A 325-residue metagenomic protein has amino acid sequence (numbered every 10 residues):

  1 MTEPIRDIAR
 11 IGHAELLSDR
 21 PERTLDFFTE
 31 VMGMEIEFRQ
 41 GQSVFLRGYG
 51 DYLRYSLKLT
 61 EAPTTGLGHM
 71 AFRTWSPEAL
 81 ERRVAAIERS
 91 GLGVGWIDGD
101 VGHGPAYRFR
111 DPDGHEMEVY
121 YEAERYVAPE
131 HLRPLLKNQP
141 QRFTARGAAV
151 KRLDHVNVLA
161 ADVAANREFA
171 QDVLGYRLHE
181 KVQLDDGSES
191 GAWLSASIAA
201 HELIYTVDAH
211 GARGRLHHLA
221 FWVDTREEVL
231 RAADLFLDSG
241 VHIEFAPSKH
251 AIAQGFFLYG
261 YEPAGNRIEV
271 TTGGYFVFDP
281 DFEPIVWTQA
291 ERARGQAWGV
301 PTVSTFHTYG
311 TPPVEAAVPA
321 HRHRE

Functional and structural regions predicted by a protein language model:
T2-P4, A85-A149, A192-W193, G240-E325: Vicinal oxygen chelate
R6, E15-L53, V158-H201: Core segments of cupin and vicinal oxygen chelate
R10-D19, A62-A86, P105-R110, H115 (+3 more regions): Vicinal oxygen chelate
T24, F28-T29, I87, G114 (+4 more regions): Conserved active-site tyrosine of GNAT-family acetyltransferases
F27, M34-E37, R47-Y49, S56-A62 (+9 more regions): A structural feature that tracks compact, well-ordered secondary-structure segments with a strong bias toward
Q40-H103: Ordered, small/hydrophobic-rich secondary-structure cores
A123, N138-L159, V163-Q171: Non-heme Fe(II) oxygenase catalytic core, chiefly the N-lobe of the double-stranded beta-helix
Q183-A251: A compositional/structural signature marking long, glycine- and acidic/polar-rich segments with frequent tryptophans
